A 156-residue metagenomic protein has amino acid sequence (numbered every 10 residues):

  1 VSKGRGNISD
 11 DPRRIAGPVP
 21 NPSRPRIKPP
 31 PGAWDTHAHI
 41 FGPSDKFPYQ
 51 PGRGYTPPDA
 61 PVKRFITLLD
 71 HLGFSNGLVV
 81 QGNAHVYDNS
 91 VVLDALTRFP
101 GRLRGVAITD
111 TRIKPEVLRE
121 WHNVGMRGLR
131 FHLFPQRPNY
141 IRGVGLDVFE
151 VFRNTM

Functional and structural regions predicted by a protein language model:
V1-M156: Helix-coil boundary/capping segments in enzymes
